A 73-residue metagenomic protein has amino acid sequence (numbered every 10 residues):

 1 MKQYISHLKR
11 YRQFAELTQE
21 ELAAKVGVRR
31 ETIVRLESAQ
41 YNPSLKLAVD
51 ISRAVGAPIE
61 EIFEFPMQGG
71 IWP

Functional and structural regions predicted by a protein language model:
M1-F14: A short, Lys/Arg-rich alpha-helix, primarily the initiator
S6, E16-L17, P43-K46: Residue-level signal for the short linker/turn that defines the boundary of a DNA-recognition helix
Q13, A24, R53: Alpha-helical residues within the helix-turn-helix
L17-V34: Short alpha-helical DNA-recognition segment
K46-E61: DNA major-groove recognition helix of helix-turn-helix/homeodomain DNA-binding modules
R53, F63-P73: Short, charged recognition helix plus adjacent turn of helix-turn-helix-like nucleic-acid-binding domains
